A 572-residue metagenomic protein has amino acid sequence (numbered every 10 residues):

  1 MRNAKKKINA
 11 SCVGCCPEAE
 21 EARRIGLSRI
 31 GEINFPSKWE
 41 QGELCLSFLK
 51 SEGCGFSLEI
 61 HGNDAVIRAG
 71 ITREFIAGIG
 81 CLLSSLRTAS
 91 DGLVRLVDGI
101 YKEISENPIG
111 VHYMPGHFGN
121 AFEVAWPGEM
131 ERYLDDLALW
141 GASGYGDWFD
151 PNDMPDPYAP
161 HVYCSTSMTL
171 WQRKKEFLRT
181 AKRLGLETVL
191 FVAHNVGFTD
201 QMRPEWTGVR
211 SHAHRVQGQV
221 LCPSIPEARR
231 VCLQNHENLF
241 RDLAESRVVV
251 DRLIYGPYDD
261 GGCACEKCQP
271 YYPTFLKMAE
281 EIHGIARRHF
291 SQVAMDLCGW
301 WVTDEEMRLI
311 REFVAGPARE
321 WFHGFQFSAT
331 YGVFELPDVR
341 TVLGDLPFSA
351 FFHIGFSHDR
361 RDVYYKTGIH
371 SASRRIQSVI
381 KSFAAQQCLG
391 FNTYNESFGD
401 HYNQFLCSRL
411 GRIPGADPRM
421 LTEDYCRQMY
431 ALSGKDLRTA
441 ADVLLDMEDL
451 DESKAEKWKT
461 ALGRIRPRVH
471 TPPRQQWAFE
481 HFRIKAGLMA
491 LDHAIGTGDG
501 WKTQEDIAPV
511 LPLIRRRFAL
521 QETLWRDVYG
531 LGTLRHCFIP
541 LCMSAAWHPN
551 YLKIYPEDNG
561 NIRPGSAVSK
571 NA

Functional and structural regions predicted by a protein language model:
M1-E106: Contiguous, structured surface segment used for ligand recognition
I25-G31, E74-S85, Q404-G411, R427 (+2 more regions): Short, hydrophobic/amphipathic alpha-helical patches that form generic packing surfaces within helical domains
A65-I71, V94-L96, Q219, F479-I484 (+1 more regions): Generic recognition of long tandem-repeat/solenoid scaffolds
F75-G78, F122-E123, H358-R360, H401-Y402: Short helix/loop capping segments that flank catalytic or ligand/cofactor-binding pockets
R87-L93, P115-H117, E131, S143-D147 (+3 more regions): Catalytic-core regions of glycoside hydrolase
L93-G144, W148-P151: An acidic-aromatic substrate-binding cleft motif
R412-H470: Charged, amphipathic alpha-helical linkers/stalks
L445-H536: C-terminal functional modules
